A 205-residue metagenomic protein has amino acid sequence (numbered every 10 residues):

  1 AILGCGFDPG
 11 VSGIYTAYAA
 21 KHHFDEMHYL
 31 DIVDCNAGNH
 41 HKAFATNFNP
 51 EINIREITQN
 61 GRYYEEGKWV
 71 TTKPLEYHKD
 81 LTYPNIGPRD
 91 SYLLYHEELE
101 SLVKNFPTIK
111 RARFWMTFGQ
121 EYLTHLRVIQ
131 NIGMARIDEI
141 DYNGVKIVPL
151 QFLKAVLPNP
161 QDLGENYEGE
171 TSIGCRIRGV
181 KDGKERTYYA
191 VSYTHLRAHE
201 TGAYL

Functional and structural regions predicted by a protein language model:
A1-C35: N-terminal Rossmann-like NAD(P) cofactor-binding subdomain of oxidoreductases, focused on the glycine-rich
H22-A203: C-terminal catalytic/substrate-binding lobe primarily of soluble NAD(P)-dependent oxidoreductases
